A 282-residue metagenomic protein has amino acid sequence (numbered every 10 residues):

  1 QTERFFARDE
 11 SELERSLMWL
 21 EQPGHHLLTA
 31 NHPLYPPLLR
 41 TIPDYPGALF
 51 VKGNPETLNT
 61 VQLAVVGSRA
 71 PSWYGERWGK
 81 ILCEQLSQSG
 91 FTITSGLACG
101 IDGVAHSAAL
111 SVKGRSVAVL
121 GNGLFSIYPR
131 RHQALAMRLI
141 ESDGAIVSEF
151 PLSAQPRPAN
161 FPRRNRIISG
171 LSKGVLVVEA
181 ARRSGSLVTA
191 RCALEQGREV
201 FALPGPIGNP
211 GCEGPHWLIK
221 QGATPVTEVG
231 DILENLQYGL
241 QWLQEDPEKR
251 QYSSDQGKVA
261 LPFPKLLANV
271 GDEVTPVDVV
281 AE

Functional and structural regions predicted by a protein language model:
Q1-L20: Long amphipathic alpha-helical segments
M18-P23, L27-E282: Glycine-biased, small-residue-rich flexible motifs in mid-sequence functional cores and linkers
